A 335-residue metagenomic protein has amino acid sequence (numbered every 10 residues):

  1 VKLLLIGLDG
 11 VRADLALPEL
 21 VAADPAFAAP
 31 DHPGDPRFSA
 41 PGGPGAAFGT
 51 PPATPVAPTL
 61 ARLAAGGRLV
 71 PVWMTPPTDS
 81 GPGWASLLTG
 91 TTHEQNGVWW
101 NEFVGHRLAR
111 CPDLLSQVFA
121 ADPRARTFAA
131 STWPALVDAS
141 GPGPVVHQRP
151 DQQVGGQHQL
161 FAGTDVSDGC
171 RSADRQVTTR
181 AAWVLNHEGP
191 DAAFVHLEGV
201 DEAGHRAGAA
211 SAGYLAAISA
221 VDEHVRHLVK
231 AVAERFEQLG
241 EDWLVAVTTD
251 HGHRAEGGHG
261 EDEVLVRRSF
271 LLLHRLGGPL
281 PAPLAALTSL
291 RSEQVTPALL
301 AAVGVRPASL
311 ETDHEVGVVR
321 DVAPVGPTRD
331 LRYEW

Functional and structural regions predicted by a protein language model:
L3-G7, D14, V70-P71, S86-L88 (+5 more regions): Structural recognition of the beta-strand scaffold that forms the well-ordered cores of secreted hydrolase catalytic
L3-L8, A13, T59, A217-V264 (+2 more regions): Metal-dependent active-site segment of extracytoplasmic phospho-/sulfohydrolases and closely related
D9-D14, P76-D79, H93-E94, W133-D138 (+3 more regions): Solvent-exposed loop/turn segments at secondary-structure junctions within structured extracellular/periplasmic domains
L15-A28, P36-E188, V295-A301, D313-D321: Active-site-proximal alpha/beta segments of enzymes that process anionic O-linked groups
E19, W99-W100, H205-A209, A282-L284: Short acidic, glycine/proline-rich loop/turn micro-motifs
L20-A26, P55-V56, A210-G213, E237 (+1 more regions): Glycine-rich, phosphate-binding/catalytic loops in enzymes
V21, G141-V145, T179-H227: Active-site His/acidic residue clusters
F103-V104, C111-P112, D122, L136-A139 (+4 more regions): Membrane-interface soluble catalytic domains
